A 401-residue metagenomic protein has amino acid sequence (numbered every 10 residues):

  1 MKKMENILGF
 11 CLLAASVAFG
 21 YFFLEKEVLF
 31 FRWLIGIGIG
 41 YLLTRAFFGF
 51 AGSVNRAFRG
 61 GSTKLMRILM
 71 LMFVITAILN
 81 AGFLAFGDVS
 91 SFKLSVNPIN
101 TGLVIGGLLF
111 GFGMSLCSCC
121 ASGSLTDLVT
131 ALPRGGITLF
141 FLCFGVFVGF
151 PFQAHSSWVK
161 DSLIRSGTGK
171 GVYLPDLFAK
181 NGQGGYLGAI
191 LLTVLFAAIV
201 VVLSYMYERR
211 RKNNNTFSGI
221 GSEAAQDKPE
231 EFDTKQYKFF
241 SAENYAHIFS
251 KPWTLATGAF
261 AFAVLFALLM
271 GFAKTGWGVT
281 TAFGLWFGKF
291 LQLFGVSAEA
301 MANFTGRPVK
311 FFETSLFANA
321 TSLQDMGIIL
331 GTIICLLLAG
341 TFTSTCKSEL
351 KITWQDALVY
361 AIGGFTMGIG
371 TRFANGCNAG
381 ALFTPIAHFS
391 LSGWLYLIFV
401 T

Functional and structural regions predicted by a protein language model:
M1-T401: Membrane-interfacial helix-loop segments of redox and metal-homeostasis proteins, especially TM-loop-TM junctions
